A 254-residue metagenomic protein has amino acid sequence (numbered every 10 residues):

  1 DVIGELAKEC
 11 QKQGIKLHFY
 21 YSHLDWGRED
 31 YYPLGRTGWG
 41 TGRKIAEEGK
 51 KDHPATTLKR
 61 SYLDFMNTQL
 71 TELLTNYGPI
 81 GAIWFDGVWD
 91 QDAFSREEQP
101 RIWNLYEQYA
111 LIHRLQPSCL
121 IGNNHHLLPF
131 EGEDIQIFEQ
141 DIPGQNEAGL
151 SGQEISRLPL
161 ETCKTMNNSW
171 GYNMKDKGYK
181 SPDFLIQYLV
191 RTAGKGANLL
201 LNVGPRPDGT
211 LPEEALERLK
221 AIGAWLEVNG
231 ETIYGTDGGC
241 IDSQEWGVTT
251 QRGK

Functional and structural regions predicted by a protein language model:
D1-K254: Mature catalytic domains of secreted/periplasmic carbohydrate-active enzymes
